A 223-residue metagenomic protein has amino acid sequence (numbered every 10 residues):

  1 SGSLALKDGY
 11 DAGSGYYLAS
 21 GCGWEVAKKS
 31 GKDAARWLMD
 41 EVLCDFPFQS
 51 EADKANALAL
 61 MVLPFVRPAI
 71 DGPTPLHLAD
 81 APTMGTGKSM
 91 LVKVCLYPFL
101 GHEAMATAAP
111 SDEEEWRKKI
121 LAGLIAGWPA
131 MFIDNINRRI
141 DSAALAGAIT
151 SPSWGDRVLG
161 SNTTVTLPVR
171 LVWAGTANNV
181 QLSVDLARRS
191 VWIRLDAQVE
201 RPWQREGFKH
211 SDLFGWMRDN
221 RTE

Functional and structural regions predicted by a protein language model:
L4-W128: P-loop NTPase catalytic core of nucleic-acid-dependent motor ATPases
S14-G31, D40-E41, L167-L171, N179-V180 (+1 more regions): Phosphate-sensing "switch" segment of ASCE/P-loop ATPases
A55-A59, S89, K93, A143 (+3 more regions): Non-catalytic, well-ordered alpha-helical scaffold segments
M61, S89, C95, D134 (+3 more regions): Conserved RecA-like P-loop NTPase ATPase core
L78, A104, F132, W173 (+1 more regions): Conserved beta-strand scaffold positions in the cores of enzyme catalytic domains, especially in NTP/NDP-utilizing
G127-A130, S153-G155, P168-W173: Loop/turn-to-beta-strand initiation segments
W128-T150, N179-R188: Conserved AAA+/SF3 P-loop NTPase catalytic/coupling segment centered on the Walker-B
D141-V165: Conserved catalytic/switch belt of AAA+ P-loop NTPases
